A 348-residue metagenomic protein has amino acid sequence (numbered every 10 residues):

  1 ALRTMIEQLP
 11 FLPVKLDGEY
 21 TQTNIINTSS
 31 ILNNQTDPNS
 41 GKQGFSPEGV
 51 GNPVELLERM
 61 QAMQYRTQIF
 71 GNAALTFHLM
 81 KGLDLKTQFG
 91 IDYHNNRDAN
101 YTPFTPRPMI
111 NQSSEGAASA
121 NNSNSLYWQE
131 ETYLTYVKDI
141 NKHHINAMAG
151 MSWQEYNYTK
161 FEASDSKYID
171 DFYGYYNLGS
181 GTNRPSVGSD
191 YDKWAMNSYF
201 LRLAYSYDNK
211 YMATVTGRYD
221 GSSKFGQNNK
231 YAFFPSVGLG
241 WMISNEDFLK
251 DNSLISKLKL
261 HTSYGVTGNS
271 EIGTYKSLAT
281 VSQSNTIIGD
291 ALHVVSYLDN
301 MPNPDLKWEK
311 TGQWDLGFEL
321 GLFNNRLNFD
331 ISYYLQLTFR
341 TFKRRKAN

Functional and structural regions predicted by a protein language model:
A1-G18: N-terminal, post-signal-peptide soluble/periplasmic segments of Gram-negative outer-membrane pore/transport systems
R3, D37-T102, S113-N348: Extracellular/periplasmic, surface-exposed regions of secreted and cell-surface proteins
K15-L32: Core domains of carbohydrate- and sulfate-ester-processing enzymes
